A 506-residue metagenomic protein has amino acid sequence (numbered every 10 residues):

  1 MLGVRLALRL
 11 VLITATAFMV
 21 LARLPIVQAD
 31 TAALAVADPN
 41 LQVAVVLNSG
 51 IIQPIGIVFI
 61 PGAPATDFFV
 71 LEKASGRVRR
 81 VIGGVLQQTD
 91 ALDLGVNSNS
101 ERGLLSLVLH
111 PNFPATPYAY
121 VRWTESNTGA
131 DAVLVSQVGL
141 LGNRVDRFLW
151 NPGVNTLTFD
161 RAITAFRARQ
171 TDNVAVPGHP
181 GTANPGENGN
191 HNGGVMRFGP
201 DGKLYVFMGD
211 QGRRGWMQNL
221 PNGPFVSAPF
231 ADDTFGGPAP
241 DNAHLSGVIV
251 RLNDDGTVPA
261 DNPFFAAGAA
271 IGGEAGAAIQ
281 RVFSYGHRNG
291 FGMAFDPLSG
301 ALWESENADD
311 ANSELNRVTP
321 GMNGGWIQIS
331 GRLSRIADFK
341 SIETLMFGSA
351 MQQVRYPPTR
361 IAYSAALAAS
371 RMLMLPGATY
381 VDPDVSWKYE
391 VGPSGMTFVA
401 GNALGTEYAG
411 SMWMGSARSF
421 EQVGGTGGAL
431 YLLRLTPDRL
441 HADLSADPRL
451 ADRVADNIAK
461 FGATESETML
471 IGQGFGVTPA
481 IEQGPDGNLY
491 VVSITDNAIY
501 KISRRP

Functional and structural regions predicted by a protein language model:
M1-L6: N-terminal secretory signal peptides that target proteins for export/translocation
A7-R23: Bacterial N-terminal signal peptides
R23-D30: Signal peptide processing junction and immediate N-terminal pro/mature segment of secreted/exported proteins
V27, Q87, M351-Q352: Intrinsically disordered, low-complexity regions enriched in polar/acidic and amide residues
D30-W216, L220, G292-F295, G300-A308 (+2 more regions): Acidic, Gly/Ser/Thr-rich repeat motifs that build Ca2+-stabilized beta-propeller blades
T31-V36, R102-L104, S126-N127, G139-R144 (+4 more regions): Beta-propeller domain segments
